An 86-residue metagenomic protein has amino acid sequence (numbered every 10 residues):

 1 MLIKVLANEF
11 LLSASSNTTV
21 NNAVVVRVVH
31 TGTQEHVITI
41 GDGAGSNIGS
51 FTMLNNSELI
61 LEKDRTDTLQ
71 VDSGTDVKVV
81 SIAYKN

Functional and structural regions predicted by a protein language model:
M1-N86: Surface-exposed, low-hydrophobicity beta-strand/loop segments enriched in small/polar/acidic residues
